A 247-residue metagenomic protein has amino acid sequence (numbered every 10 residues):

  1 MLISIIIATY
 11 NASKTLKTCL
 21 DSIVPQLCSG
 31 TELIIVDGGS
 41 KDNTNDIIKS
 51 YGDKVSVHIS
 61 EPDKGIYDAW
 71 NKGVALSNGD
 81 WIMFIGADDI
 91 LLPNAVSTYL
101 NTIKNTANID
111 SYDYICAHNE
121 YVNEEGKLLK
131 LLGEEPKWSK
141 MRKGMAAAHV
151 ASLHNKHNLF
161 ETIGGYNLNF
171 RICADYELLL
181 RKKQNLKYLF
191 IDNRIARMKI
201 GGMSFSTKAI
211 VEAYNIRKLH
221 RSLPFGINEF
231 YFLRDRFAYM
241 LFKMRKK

Functional and structural regions predicted by a protein language model:
D21-G30: Short, acidic, metal-binding catalytic loop of nucleotide-sugar glycosyltransferases
S22, D37-D46, G86: A conserved acidic beta->alpha catalytic loop
G30-G39, I59-S60, A87: Short beta-strand/loop segment that forms part of the nucleotide-sugar
N43, D68, D89-T102: Acidic donor-binding/catalytic loop of UDP-sugar-dependent glycosyltransferases, especially processive GT2
S60-S77: Glycine-rich, basic loop-to-helix element that forms the pyrophosphate-binding segment of sugar-nucleotide handling
I82: Short aromatic/hydrophobic "clamp" motif used to bind/position activated sugar donors
N94-L129: Conserved donor NDP-sugar-binding/catalytic core segment of glycosyltransferases
L131-E212, I216: Conserved nucleotide-sugar donor-binding catalytic segment
